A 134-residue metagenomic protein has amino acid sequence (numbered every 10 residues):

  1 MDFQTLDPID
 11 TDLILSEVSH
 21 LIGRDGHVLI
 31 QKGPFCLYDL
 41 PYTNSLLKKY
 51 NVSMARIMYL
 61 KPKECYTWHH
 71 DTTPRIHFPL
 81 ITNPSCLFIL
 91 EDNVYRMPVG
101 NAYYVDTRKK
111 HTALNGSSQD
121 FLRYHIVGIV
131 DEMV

Functional and structural regions predicted by a protein language model:
M1-K49: Non-heme Fe(II)/2-oxoglutarate
Y38-L60, C65-W68: Long amphipathic N-terminal alpha/beta scaffold segment
N51-S53, P74, P84, D120: A generic structural signal for short beta-strands and their flanking turns/coil linkers
Y59-L60, H70-C86: Short, conserved beta-strand element in jelly-roll/cupin
C65, S85-C86, Y103, R108-A113: Histidine-centered metal-chelating micro-motifs
H69-T72, L90-E91, N115-S118: Short glycine/proline-enriched turns and hinge-like loops at secondary-structure junctions
I76-P79, A102-Y104, S118-V134: A short hydrophobic beta-strand segment most commonly corresponding to one strand of the jelly-roll/cupin
P79-V99: A short beta-strand-loop-beta hairpin characteristic of the jelly-roll/cupin
